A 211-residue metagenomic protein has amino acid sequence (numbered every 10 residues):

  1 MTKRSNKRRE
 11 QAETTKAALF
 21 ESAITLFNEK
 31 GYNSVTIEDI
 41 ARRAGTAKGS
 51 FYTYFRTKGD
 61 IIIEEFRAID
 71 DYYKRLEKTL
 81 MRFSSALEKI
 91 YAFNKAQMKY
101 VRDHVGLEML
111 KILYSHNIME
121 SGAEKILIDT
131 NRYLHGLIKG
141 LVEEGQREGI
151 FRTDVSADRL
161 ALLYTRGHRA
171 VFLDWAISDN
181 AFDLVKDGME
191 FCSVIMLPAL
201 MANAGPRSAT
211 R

Functional and structural regions predicted by a protein language model:
M1-K30, S34-T46, D60: Basic, helix-initiating cap at the start of DNA-binding domains
F20, Y91, K95, H135 (+5 more regions): An amphipathic alpha-helix signature
A44-F55: Short hydrophobic/aromatic patch on the recognition helix
F55, I61-I69: Alpha-helical DNA-contacting segments of helix-turn-helix folds
E64, K78-H104, A157, A161-Y164 (+2 more regions): Hydrophobic alpha-helical connector segments
M98-K139, I150, R159: Short secondary-structure transition hinges
L110, E124, I128, Q146-S193 (+1 more regions): Hydrophobic/aromatic-rich alpha-helical bundle segments in the mid-to-C-terminal region
